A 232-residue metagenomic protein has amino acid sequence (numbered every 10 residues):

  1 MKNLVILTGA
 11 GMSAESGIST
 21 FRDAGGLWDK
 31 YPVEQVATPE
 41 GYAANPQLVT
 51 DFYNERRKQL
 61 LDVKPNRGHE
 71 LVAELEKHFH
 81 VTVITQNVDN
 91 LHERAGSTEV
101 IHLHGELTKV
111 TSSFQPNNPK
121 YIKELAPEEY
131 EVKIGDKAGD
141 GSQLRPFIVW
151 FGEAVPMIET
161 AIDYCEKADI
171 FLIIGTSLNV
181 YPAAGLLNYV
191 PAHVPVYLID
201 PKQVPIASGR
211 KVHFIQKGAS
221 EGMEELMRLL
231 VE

Functional and structural regions predicted by a protein language model:
M1-E232: Conserved catalytic core of sirtuin-type NAD+-dependent deacylases
